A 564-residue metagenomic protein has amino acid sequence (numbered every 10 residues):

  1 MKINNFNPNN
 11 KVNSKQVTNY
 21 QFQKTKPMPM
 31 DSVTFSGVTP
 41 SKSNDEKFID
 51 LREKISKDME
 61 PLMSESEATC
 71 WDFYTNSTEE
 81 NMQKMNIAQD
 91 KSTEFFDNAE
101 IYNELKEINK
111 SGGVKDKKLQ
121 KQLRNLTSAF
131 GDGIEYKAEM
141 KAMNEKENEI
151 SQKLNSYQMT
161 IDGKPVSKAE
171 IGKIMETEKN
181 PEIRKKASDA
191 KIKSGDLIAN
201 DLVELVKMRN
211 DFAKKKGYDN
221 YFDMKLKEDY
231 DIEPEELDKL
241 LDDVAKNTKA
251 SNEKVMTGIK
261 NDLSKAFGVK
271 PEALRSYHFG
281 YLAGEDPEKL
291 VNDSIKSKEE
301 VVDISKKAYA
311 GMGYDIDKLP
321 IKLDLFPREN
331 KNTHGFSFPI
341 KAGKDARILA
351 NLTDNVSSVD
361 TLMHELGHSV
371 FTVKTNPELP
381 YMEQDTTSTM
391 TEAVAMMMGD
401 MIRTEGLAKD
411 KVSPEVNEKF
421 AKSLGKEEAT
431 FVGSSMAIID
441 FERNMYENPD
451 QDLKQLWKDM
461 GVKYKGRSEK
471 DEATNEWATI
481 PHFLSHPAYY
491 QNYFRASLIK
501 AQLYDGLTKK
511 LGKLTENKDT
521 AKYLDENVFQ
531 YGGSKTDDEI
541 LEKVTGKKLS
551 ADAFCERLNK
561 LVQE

Functional and structural regions predicted by a protein language model:
M1-P40: Non-Sec secretion/translocation targeting segments of pathogen effectors
F35, S41-D196, A488: N-terminal helix-rich structural modules
N44-F48, E79-M82, Y230-D231, L362 (+4 more regions): C-terminal, non-catalytic "cap/extension" segments appended to globular domains
K164-A169, T177, V203-L349, T430: Active-site-proximal, well-structured secondary-structure segments within enzyme catalytic domains
A187-S194, L226, P234-D238, G284-D293 (+6 more regions): Glycine- and acidic
L241-A250, D385-S423, A496: Post-HExxH zinc-binding segment in Zn-dependent metallohydrolases
I321-N330, K341-K344, E365-K374, E405-K411: Alpha-helical recognition segments enriched in aromatics with Gly/Pro capping that present substrate-recognition
S357-V373, E392-M396: Active-site recognition of the HExxH zinc-binding catalytic motif
